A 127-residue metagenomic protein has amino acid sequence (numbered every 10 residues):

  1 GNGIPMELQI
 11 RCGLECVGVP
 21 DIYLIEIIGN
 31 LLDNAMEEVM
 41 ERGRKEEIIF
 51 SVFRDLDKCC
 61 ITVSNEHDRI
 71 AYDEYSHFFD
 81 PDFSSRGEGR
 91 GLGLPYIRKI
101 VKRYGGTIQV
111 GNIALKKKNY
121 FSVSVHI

Functional and structural regions predicted by a protein language model:
L8-I27: Conserved short strand/loop->alpha-helix "switch" segment adjacent to the catalytic nucleotide/phosphoryl-transfer site
D21-G43: Conserved ATP-binding N-box helix of the HATPase_c
K45-D57: Short beta-strand/loop element within the Bergerat-fold HATPase_c
C59-H67: Conserved DxG motif in ATP/Mg2+-binding regions
I70-D82: Short conserved segment of the HATPase_c
V101-K102: Detector for a conserved hydrophobic position within an alpha-helical segment of the HATPase_c
G105-L115: Glycine-rich ATP-binding loops of the HATPase_c
